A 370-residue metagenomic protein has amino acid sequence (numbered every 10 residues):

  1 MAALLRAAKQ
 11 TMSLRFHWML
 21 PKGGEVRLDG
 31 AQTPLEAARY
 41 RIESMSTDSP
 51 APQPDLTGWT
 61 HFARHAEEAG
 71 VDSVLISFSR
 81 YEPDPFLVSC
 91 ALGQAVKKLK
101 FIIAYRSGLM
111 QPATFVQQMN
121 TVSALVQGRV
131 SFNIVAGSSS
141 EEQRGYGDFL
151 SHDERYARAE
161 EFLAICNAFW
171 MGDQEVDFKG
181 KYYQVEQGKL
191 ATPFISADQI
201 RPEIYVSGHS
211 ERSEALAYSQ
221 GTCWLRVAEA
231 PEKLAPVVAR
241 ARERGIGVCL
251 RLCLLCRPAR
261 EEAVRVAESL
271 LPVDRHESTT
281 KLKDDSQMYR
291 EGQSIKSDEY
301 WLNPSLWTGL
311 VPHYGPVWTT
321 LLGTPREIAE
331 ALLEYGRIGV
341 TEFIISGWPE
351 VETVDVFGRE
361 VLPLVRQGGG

Functional and structural regions predicted by a protein language model:
A3-V96, P202: N-terminal beta1-alpha1-beta2 module of alpha/beta enzyme domains
L5, K9, S13-P50, Y146 (+3 more regions): An alpha-helical appendage that flanks or caps ligand/catalytic pockets
L14-L20, V74-I76, K100-Y105, V130-I134 (+4 more regions): Hydrophobic faces of well-ordered beta-strands that scaffold small-molecule active sites in alpha/beta enzyme cores
T57-S77, L216-R226, E334-T341: Catalytic domains of carbohydrate-active enzymes, especially glycoside hydrolases
R64-E68, C90-K97, S123-R129, Y218 (+2 more regions): Acidic (Asp/Glu)-rich catalytic clusters
G70, L92, V122, F132 (+6 more regions): Conserved, mostly hydrophobic/aromatic
I76-P85, G108-A113, R226-P236, C256-P258 (+2 more regions): Acidic-and-aromatic substrate-binding clefts and catalytic sites of carbohydrate-active enzymes
F86-I103, R158, G245-I246, R359-G370: Alpha-helix-loop-beta-strand connector modules within alpha/beta enzyme cores
